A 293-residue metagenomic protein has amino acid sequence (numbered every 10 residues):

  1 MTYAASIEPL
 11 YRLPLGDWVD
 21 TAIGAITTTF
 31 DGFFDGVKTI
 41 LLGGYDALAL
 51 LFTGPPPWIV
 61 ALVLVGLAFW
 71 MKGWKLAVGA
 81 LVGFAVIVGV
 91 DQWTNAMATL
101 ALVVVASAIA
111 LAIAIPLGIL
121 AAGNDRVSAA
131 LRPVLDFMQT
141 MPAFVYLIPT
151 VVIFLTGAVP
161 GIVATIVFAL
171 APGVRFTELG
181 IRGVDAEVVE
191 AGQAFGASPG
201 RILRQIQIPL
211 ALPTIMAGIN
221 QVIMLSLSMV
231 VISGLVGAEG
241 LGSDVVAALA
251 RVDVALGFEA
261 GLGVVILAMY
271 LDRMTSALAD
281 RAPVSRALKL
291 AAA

Functional and structural regions predicted by a protein language model:
M1-A5, R273-A293: Transmembrane alpha-helical segments of polytopic membrane transport and secretion proteins
T2-P57: Interfacial loop/helix-cap signal at membrane boundaries in integral membrane proteins
L64-M71, I87-T94, S107-L135: Transmembrane-helix boundary motif in ABC transporter permease subunits
N95-T99, I119, A129-P133, F176-G183 (+5 more regions): Membrane-spanning helices that line or support transport/gating and their immediate boundary helices in channels
L102-V105, A110-I115, I119-A122, L135-A169: Generic hydrophobic transmembrane alpha-helix motif, especially the helices
V152, S226-L267, A279, P283-L290: Glycine-rich helix-loop "coupling/hinge" segments at transmembrane-helix boundaries in multipass transporters
V163-V167, P199-S233, A255, E259-L267 (+2 more regions): Transmembrane alpha-helices
G173-Q221, V245: Short cytoplasmic-facing helical segments at TM-TM junctions of multi-pass membrane proteins
